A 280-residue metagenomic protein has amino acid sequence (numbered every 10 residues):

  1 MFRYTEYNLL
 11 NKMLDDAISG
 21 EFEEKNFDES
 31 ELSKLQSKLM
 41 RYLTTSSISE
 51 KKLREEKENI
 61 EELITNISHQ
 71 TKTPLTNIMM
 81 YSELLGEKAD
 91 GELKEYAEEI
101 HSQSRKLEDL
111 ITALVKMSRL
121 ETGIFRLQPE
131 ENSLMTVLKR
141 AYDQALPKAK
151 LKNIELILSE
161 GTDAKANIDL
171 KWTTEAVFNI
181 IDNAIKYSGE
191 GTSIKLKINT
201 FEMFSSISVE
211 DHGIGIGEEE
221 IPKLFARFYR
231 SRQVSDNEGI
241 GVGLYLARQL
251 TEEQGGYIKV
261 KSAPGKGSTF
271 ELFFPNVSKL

Functional and structural regions predicted by a protein language model:
E29, Q128-D143: A conserved beta-strand-to-alpha-helix junction within the catalytic ATP-binding
Q128-E131, K150, E155-K165: Conserved catalytic submotifs in the C-terminal HATPase_c
A184-I185: Short helix-loop "hinge" at the ATP-lid/N-box region of the Bergerat-fold HATPase_c
G191-M203: Short beta-strand/loop element within the Bergerat-fold HATPase_c
D211: Acidic ATP/Mg2+-coordinating residue in the GHKL
I216-Y229: Short conserved segment of the HATPase_c
G255-Y257: Conserved glycine-rich
